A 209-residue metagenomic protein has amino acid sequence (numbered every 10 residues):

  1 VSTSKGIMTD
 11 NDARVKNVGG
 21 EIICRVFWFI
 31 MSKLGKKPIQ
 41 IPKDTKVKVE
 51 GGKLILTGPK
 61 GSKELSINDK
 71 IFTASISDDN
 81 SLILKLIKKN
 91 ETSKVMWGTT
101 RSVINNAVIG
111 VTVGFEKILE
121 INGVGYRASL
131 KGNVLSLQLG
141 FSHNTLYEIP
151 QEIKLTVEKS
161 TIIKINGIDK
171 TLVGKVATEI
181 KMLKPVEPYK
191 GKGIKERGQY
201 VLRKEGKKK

Functional and structural regions predicted by a protein language model:
V1-K209: Ribosome-associated RNA-binding proteins
